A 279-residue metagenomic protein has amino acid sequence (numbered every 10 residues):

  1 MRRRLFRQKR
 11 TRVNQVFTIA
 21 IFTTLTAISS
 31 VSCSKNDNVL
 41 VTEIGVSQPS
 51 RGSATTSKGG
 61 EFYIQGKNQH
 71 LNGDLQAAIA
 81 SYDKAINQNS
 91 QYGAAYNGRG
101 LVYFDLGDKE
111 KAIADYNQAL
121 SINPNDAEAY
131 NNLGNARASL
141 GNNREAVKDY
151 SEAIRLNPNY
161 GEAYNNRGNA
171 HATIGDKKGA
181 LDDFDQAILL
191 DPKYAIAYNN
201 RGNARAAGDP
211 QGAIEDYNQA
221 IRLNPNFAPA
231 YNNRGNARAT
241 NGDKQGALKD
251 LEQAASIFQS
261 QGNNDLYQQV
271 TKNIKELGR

Functional and structural regions predicted by a protein language model:
N38-R51, G246-R279: Terminal, low-structured helical/coil segments at or just beyond the last alpha-helical repeat
G60-L71, A94-D105, Y116-N117, E128-S139 (+5 more regions): Conserved alpha-helical positions within TPR/SEL1-like repeat arrays
G73, G107, G141, G175 (+2 more regions): Residue-level detector of the short coil/turn that links helix A to helix B within each tetratricopeptide repeat
